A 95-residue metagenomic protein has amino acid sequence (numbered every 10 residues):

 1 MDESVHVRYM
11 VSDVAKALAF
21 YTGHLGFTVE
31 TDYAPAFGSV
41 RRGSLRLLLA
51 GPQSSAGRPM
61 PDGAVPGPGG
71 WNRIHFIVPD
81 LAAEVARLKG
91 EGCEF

Functional and structural regions predicted by a protein language model:
M1-H6, T28-P79, A83-F95: Vicinal oxygen chelate
R8-V14: Conserved beta-strand-loop-alpha-helix junction that forms the acyl-donor binding cleft
A17, Y21-T22, L88: Conserved active-site tyrosine of GNAT-family acetyltransferases
